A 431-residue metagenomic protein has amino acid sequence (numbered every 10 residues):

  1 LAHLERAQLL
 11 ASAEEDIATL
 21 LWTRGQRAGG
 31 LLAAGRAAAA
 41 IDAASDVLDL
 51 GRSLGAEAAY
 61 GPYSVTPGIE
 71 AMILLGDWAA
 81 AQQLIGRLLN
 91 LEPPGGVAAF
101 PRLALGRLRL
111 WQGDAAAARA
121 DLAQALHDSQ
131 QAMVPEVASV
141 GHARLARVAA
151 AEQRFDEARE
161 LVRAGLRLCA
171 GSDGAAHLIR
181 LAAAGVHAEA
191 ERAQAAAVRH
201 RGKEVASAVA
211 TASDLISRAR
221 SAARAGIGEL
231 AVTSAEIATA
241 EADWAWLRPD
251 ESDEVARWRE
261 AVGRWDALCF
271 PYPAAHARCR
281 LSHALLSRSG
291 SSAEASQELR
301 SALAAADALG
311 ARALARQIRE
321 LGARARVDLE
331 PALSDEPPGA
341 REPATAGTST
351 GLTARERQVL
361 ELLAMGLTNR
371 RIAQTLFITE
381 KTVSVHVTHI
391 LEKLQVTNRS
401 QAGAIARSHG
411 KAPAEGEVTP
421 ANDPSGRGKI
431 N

Functional and structural regions predicted by a protein language model:
A2-Q8, A28-S349, L360, H386 (+1 more regions): Helix-coil-helix junctions within alpha-helical repeat/solenoid scaffolds
E320-A323, D335-T397, Q401-A414, T419-N431: Helix-turn-helix DNA-binding segment
